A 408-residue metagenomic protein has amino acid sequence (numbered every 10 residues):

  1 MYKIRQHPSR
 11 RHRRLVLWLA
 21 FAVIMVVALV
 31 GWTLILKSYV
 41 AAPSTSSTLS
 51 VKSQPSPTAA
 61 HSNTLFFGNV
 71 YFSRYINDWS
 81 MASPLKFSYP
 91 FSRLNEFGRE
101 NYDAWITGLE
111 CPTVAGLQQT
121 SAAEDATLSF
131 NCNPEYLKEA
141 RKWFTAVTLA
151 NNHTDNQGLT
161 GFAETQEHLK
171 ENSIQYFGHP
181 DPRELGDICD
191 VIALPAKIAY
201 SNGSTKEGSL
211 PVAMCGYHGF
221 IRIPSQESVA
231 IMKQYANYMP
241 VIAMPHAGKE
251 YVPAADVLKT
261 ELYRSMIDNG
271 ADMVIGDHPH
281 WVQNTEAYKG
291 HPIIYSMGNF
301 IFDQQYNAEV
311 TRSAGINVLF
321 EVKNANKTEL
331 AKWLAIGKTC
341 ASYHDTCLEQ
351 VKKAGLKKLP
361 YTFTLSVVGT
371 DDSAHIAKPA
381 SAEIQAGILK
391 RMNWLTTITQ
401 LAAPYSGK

Functional and structural regions predicted by a protein language model:
Y2-Q6, L17-A22, L29-K408: Acidic, metal/ion-coordinating pockets
S9-R14: Membrane-helix interfacial "entry" motifs
